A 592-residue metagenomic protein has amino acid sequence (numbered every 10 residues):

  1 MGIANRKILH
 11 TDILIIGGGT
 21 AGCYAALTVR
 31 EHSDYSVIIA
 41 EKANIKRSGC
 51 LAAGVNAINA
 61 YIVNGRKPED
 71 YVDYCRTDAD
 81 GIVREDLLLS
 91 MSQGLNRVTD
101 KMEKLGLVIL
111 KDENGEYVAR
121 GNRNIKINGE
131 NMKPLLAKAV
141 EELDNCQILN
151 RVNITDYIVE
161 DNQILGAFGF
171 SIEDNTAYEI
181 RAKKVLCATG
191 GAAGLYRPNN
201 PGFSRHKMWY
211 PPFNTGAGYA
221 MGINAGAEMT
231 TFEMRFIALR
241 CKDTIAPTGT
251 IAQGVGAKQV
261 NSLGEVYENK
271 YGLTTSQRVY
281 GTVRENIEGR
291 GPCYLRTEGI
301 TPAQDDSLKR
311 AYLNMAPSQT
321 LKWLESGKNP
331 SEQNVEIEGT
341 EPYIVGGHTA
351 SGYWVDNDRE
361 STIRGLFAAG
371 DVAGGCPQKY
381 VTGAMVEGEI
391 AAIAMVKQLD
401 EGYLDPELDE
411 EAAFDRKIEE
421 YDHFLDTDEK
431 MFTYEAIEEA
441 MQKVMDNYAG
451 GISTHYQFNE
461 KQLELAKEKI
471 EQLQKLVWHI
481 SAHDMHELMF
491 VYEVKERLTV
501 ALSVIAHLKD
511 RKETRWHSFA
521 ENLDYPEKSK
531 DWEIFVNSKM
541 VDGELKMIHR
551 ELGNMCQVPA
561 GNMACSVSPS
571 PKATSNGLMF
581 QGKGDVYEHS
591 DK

Functional and structural regions predicted by a protein language model:
I8-T11, D174-K184, T362: Core beta-strand elements of the Rossmann-like FAD/NAD(P) dinucleotide-binding domain in flavoenzyme oxidoreductases
I13-I39: N-terminal Rossmann-like FAD-binding beta1-loop-alpha1 element of flavoenzymes
E31-A53: Glycine-rich FAD pyrophosphate-binding loop
N59-M91: Glycine-rich active-site loop/strand segments that organize a redox cofactor
N96, K104-T155, T231-Y380, M385 (+1 more regions): Mobile, glycine/GP-rich and aromatic-enriched active-site lid/loop segments adjacent to catalytic centers
G129-D156, E160-E179, Y219, A225: Helical element adjacent to the flavin cofactor pocket in flavoenzyme catalytic cores
C187-A246, V381-A394: Glycine-rich loop(s) and the adjacent beta-strand/alpha-helix scaffold that form part
D400-D484: Long, amphipathic alpha-helical stalk/connector segments used for oligomerization, subunit docking, or mechanical
